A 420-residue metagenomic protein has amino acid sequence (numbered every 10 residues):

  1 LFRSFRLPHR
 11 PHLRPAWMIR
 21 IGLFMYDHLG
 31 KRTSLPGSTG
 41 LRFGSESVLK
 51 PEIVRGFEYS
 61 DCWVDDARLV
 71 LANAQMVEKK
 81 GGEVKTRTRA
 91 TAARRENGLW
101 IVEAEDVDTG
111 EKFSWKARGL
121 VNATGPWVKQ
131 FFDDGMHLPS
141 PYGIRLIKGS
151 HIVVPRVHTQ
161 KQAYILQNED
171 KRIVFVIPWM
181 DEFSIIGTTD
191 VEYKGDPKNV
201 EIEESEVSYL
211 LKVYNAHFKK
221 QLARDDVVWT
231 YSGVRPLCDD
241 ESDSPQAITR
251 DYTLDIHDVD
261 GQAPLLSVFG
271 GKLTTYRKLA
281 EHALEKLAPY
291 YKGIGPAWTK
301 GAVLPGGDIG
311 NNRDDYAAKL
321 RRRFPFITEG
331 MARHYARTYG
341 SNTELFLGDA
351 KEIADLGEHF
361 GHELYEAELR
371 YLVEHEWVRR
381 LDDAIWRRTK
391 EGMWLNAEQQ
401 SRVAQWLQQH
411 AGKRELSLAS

Functional and structural regions predicted by a protein language model:
H9-G22, H28-G30, S34-P51, F57-A72 (+9 more regions): C-terminal accessory subdomains/tails of enzymes that are appended
E58, V102-D106: Short beta-strand segments that buttress and anchor functional surface loops
T86-I101: A conserved short coil-to-beta-strand element within the FAD-binding core of flavoproteins
A90-A93, V176-I177, L254: A structural signal for short hydrophobic beta-strand segments in well-ordered beta-sheet cores
D108-G119: Core beta-strand elements of the Rossmann-like FAD/NAD(P) dinucleotide-binding domain in flavoenzyme oxidoreductases
S114-K116, H151, G301: Well-ordered beta-strand positions in beta-sheet-rich domains
R145-R156: Conserved A3 ("GATE") glycine/threonine-rich loop of ANL adenylate-forming enzymes
